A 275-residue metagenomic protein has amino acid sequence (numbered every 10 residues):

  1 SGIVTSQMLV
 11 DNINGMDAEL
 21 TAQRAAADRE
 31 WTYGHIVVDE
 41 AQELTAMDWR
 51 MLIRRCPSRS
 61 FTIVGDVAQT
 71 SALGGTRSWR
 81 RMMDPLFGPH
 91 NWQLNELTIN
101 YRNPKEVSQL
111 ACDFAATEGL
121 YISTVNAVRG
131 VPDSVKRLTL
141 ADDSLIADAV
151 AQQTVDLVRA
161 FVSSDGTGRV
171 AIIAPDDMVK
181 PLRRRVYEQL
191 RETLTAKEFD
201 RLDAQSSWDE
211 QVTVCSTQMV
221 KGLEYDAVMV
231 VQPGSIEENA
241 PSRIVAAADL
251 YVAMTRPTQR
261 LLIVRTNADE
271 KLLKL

Functional and structural regions predicted by a protein language model:
V4, L9, D17-H35, Q42-L275: Conserved helicase motor core of SF1/SF2 NTP-dependent helicases
